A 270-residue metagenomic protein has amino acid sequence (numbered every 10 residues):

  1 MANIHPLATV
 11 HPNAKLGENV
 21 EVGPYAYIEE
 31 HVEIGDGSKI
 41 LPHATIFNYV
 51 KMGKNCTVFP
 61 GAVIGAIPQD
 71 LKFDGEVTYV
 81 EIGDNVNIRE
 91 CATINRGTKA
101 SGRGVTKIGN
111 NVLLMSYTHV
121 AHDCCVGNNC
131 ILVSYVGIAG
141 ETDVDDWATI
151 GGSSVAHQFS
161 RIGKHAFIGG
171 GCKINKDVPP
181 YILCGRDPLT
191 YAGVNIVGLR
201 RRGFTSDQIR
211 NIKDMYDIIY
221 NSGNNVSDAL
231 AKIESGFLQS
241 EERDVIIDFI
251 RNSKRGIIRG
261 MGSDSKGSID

Functional and structural regions predicted by a protein language model:
M1-L7, P12-N13, E18-N19, N55 (+6 more regions): Terminal amphipathic alpha-helical/low-complexity segments used for targeting or macromolecular assembly
N3-G185, L189-T190: Structural signal for interior beta-strand "rungs" in well-ordered beta-sheet cores of soluble enzyme domains
